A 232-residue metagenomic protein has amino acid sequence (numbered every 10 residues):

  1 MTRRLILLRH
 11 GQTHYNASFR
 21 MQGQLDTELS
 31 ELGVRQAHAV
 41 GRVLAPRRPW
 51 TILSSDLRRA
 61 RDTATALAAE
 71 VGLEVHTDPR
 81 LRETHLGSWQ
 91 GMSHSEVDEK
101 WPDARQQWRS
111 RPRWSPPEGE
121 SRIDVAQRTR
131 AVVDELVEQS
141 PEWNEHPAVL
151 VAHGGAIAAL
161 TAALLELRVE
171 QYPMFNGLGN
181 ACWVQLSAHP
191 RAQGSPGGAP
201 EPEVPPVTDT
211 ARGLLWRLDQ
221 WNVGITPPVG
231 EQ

Functional and structural regions predicted by a protein language model:
M1-I6, T51: Extreme N-terminal starter segment of soluble prokaryotic enzymes
M1-R3, A69, T84-E96, E138 (+2 more regions): Acidic, low-complexity terminal tails and accessory targeting/binding regions of phosphate-metabolizing enzymes
L5, W143-A152: Generic beta-sheet signal
I6, H76-D78, D219: General small-molecule cofactor/ligand-binding pocket signal
G11, G154: Active-site metal-binding loops of divalent metal-dependent hydrolases
Q12-L67, R113-V132: Loop-to-helix element that buttresses phosphate recognition and phosphoryl-transfer chemistry
A39-R105: Phosphate-coordination/substrate-recognition cap region in phosphate-metabolizing enzymes
A45-R48, L136-P147: Glycine-rich phosphate-binding loop signature in dinucleotide/nucleotide-binding domains
